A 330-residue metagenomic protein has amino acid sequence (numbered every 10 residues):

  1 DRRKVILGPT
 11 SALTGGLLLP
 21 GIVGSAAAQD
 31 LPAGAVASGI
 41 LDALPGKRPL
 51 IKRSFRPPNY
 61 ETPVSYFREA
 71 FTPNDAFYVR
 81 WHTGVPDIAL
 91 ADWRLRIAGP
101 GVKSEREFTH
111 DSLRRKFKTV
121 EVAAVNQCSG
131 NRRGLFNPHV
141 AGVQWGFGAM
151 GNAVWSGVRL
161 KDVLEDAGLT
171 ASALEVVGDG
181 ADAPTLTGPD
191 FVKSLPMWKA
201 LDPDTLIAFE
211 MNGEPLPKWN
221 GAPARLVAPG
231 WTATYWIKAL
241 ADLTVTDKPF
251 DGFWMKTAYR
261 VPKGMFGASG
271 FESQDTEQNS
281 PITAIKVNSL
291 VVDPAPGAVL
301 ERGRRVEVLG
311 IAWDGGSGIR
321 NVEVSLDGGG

Functional and structural regions predicted by a protein language model:
R3-L95, G101-E105, F117-K118, A153 (+1 more regions): Extended, aromatic/histidine-rich regions of cofactor-dependent oxidoreductases associated with respiratory
S112-R115: Contiguous, structured surface segment used for ligand recognition
T119-N152: Short, conserved helix/loop micro-motifs enriched in His/Cys and acidic residues
